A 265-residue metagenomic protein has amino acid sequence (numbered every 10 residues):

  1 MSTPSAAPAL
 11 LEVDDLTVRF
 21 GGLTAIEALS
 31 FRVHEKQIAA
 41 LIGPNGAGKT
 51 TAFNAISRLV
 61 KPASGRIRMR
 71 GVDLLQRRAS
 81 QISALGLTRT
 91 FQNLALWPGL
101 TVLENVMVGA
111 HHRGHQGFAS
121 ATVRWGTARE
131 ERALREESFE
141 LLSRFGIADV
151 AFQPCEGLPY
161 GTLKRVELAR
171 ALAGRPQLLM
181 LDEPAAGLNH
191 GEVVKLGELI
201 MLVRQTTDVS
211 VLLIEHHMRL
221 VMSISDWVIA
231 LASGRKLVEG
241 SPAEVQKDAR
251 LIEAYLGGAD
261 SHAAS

Functional and structural regions predicted by a protein language model:
S2-S265: Glycine-rich phosphate-binding loops of nucleotide-dependent enzymes
